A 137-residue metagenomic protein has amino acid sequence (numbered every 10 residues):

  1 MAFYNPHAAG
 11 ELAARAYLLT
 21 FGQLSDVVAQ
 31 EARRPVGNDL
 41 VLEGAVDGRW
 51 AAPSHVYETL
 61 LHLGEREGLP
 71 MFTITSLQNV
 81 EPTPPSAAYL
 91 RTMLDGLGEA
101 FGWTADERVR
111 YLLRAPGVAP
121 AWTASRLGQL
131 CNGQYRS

Functional and structural regions predicted by a protein language model:
M1-S137: Glycine-aromatic micro-motifs
